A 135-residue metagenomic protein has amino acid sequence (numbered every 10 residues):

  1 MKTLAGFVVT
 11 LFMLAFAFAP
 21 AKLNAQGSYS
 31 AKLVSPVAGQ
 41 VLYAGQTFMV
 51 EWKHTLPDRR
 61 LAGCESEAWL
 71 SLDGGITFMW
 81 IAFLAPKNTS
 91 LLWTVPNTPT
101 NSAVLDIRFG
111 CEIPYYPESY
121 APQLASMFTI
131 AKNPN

Functional and structural regions predicted by a protein language model:
L23-F48, S126-N135: Short, compositionally biased P/S/T/A/G/V-rich stretches that sit at domain boundaries
P36, W69-S71: Conserved Ser/Thr-centered positions that define the repeating blades of beta-propeller domains
V41-Y43, L56-A62: A short beta-turn/strand-edge loop motif at beta-sheet boundaries
V50-L56, W93: Aromatic/hydrophobic beta-strand junction motif of beta-rich domains
S71-M79: Asp-box/BNR beta-propeller loop motif
L84-S90: Short, solvent-exposed loop/turn segments in extracellular or other extracytoplasmic domains
N97-N101: Surface-exposed, short loops/turns at beta-strand junctions within beta-sandwich domains
G110-Y120: Short acidic/polar inter-strand loop motif in beta-rich domains
